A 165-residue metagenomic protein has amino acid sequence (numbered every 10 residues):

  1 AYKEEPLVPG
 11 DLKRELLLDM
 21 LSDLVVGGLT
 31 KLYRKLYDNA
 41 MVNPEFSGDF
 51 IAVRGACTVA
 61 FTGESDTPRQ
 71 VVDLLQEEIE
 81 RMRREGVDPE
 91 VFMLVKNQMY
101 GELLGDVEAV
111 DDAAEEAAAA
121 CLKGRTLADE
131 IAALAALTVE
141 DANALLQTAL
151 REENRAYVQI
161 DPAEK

Functional and structural regions predicted by a protein language model:
A1-K31: His/Glu-based metal-binding/catalytic segments typifying zinc-dependent metallopeptidases
A1-L7, Y33-R84, P89-L137, N154-P162: M16 family metallopeptidases and their MPP-like homologs
L24-G28, L137, E152: Residue-level signal for short amphipathic helical patches enriched in basic/charged and nearby hydrophobic residues
T30, E140-N143: Residue-level marker for well-ordered alpha-helical positions
N143-K165: Proteolytic maturation boundary segments
